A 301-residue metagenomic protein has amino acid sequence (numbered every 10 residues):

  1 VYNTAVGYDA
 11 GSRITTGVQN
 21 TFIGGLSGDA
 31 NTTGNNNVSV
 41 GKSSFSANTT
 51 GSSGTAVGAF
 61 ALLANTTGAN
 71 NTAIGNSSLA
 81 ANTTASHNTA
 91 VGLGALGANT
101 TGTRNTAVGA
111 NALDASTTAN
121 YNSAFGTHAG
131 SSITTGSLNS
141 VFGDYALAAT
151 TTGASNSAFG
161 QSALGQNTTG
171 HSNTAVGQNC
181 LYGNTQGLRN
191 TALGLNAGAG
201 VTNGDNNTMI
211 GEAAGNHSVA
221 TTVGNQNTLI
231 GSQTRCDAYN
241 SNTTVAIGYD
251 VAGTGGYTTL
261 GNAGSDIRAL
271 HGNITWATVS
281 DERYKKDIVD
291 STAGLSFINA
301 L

Functional and structural regions predicted by a protein language model:
V1-S280: Glycine- and small/polar-enriched repetitive beta-structure motifs of secreted/surface proteins
V279-L301: Intramolecular chaperone/auto-protease modules of tailspike-like proteins
